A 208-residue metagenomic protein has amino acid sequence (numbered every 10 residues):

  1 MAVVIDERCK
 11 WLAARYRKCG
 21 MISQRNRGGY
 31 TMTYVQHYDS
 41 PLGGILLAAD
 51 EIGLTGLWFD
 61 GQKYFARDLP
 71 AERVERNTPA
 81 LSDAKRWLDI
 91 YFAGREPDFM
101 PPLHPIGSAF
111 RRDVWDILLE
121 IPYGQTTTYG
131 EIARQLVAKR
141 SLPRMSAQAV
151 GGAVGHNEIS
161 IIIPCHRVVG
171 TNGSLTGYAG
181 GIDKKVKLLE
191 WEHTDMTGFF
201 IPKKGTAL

Functional and structural regions predicted by a protein language model:
R15-T31: Short, Lys/Arg-enriched N-terminal segments with co-localized hydrophobic residues within the first ~10-30 amino acids
N26-A49, T55: DNA-contacting interfaces and partner/effector-binding or oligomerization modules in DNA-centric proteins
Q36-P41, R86, R95-L208: Nucleic acid-binding interface residues in structured DNA/RNA-binding domains, emphasizing the DNA-engaging scaffolds
A49-M100: Compact structured core domains
